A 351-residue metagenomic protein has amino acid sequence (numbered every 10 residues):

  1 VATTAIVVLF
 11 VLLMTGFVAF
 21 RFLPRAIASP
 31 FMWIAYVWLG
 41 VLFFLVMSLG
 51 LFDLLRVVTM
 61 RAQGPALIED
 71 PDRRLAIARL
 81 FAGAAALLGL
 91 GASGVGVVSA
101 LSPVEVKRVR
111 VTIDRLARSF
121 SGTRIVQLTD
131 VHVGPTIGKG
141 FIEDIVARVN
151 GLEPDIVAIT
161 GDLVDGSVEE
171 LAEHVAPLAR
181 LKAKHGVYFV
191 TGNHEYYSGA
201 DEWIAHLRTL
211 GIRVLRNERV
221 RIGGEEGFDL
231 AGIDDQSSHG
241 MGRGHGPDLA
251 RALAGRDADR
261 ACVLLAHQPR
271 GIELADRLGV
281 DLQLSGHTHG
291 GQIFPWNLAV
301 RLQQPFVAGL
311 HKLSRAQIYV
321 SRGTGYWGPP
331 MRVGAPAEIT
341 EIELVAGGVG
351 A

Functional and structural regions predicted by a protein language model:
V1-S102, V349-A351: Non-catalytic terminal accessory segments
K107-A351: Soluble catalytic domains of enzymes that build or remodel membrane lipids, polysaccharides, and related
